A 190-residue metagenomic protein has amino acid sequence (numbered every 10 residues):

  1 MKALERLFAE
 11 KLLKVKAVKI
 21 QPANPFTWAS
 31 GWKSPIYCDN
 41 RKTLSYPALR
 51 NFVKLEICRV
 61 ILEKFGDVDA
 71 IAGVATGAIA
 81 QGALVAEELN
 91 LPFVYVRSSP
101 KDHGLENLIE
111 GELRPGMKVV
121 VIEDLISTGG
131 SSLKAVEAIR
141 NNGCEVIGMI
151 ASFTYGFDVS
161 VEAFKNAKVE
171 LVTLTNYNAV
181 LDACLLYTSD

Functional and structural regions predicted by a protein language model:
M1-F65: Active-site-facing substrate-recognition patch
E10, L84-E87, E137, E162: Surface-exposed charge patches
L44, A48-L108: Conserved PRPP/pyrophosphate-binding segment of the phosphoribosyltransferase/PRPP-pathway fold
V96, P100-A179: PRPP/pyrophosphate-binding module of the type I phosphoribosyltransferase fold
Y187-D190: Conserved small/polar residues in nucleotide/adenosyl-binding loops
